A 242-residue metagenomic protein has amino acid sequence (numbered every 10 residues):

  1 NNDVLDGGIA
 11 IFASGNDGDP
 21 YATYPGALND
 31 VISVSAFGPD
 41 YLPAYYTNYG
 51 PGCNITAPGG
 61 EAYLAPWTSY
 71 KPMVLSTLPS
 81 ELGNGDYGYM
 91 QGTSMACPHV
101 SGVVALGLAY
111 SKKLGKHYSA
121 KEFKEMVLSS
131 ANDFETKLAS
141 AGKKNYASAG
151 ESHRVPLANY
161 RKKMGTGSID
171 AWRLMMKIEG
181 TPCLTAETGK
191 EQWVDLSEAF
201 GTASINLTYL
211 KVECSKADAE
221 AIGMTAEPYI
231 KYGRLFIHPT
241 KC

Functional and structural regions predicted by a protein language model:
N1-L78, K124-A131: Catalytic-core segments of hydrolase enzymes
G15, Y160-K162, S168-G180, N206: Secreted peptidase-domain scaffold signal
A22, V31, P43, C97-V104 (+3 more regions): Extracytoplasmic/secreted envelope proteins and their assembly/folding machinery, especially bacterial periplasmic
G60-R161: Hydrolase catalytic cores
G92, A186-W193, S197: Solvent-exposed, conformationally flexible loop/turn segments
E191-V194, F200-R234: Surface-exposed or secretory-pathway low-complexity segments enriched in glycine-proline and Ser/Thr/acidic residues
G233-C242: Extracellular/luminal low-complexity segments enriched in Ser/Thr/Pro
